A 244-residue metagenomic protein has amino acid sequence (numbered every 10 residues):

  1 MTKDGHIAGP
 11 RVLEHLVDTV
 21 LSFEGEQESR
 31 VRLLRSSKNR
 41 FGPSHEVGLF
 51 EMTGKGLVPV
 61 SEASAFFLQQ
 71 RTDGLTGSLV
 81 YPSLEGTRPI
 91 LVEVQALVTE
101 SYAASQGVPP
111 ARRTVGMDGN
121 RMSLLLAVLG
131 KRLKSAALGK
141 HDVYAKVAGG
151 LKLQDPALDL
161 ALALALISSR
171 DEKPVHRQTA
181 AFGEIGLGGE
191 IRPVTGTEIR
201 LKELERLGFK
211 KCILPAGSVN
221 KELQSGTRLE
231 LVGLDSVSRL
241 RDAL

Functional and structural regions predicted by a protein language model:
M1-R11, H15-Y81, E85-L244: Peripheral, non-AAA+ core regions of ATP-driven protein-machinery
